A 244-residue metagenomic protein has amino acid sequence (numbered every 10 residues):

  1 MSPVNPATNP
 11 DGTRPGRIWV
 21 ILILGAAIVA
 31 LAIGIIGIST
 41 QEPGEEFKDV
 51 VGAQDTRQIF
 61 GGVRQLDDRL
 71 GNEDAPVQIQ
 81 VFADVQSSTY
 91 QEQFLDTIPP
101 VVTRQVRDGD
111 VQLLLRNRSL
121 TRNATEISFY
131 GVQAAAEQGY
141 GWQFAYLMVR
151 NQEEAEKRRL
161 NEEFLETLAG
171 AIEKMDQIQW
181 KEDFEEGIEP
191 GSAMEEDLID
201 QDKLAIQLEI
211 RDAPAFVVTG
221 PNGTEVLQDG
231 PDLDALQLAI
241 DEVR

Functional and structural regions predicted by a protein language model:
M1-T40, G170-R244: C-terminal cap of thioredoxin/glutaredoxin-like
T40-D55: Ser/Thr/Pro/Gly-rich low-complexity linker/stalk segments immediately outside membranes or between
F60-V77: A short beta-strand-turn-helix
R64-Q65, I98-P100, K203: Alpha-helical scaffolding within the catalytic cores of extracellular/periplasmic polymer-degrading hydrolases
R69-G71, T103, Q207-L208: Short secondary-structure boundary/capping segments
N72, V81, D229-G230: Conserved strand-loop elements at the edges of beta-sheets that form or border functional pockets
A75, Q80-G170: Structural alpha/beta surface segment adjacent to cysteine/selenocysteine redox centers across thiol/disulfide enzymes
